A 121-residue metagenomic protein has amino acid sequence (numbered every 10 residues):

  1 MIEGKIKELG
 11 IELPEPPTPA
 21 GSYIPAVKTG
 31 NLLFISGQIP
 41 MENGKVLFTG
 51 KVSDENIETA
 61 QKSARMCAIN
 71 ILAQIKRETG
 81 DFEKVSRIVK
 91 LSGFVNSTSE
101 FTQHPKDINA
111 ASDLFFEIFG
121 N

Functional and structural regions predicted by a protein language model:
M1-N121: Short, polar/acidic, helix-capping and beta-turn segments at strand->helix junctions that line the mouths
